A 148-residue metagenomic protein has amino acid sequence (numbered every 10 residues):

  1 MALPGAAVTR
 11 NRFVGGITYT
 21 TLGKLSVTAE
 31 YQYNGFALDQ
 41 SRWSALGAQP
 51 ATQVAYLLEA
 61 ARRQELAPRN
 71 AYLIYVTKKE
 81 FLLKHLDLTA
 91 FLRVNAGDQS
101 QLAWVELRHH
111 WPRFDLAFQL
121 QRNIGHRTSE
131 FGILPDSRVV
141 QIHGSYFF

Functional and structural regions predicted by a protein language model:
M1, N123-H126, G132, D136-V139: Transmembrane beta-barrel domains of Gram-negative outer membranes and organellar outer membranes
M1-F91: Detector for outer-membrane/organellar transmembrane beta-barrel domains, recognizing the amphipathic beta-strand
G23, G35-S41, L82, L86 (+4 more regions): Gram-negative outer-membrane beta-barrel proteins
K24-S26, H85-T89, W104, D115-A117 (+1 more regions): Outer-membrane beta-barrel architecture
A29-Y33, A90-V94, V105, H109 (+2 more regions): Transmembrane beta-barrel strands of outer-membrane/channel proteins
W43-Q53, E106-R108, L134-V139: Flexible, surface-exposed loop regions and adjacent strand-edge segments of Gram-negative outer-membrane beta-barrel
L66-N70, E80-L86, G97-Q101, R108-P112 (+1 more regions): A structural signal for short secondary-structure junctions
I74-V76, W111, P135-F148: Outer-membrane beta-barrel "beta-signal"
